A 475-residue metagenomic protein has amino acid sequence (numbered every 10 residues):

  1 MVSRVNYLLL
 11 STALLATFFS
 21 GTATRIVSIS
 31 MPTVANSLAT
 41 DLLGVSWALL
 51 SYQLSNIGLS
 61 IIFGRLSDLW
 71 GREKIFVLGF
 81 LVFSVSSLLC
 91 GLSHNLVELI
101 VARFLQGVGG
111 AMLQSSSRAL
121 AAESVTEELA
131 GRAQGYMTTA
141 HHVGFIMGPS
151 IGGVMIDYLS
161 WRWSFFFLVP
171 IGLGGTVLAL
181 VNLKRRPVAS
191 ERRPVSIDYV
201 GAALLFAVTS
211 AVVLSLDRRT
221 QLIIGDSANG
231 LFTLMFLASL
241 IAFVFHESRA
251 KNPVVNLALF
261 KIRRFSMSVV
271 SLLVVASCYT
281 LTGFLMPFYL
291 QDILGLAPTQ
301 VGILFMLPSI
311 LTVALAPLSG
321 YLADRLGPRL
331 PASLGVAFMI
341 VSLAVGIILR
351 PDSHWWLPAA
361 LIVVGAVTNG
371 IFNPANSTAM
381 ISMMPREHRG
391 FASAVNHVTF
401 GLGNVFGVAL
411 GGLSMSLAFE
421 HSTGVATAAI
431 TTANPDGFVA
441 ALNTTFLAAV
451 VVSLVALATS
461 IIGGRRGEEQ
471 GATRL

Functional and structural regions predicted by a protein language model:
M1-N182, L315, S319, L326 (+4 more regions): Transmembrane-helix bundle of Major Facilitator Superfamily
M1-V5, V188-R193, T432-A433, I461-L475: Intrinsic disorder in cytosolic terminal tails and internal cytosolic loops of multi-pass membrane transporters
R4, T40-L43, K74, H94 (+7 more regions): Juxtamembrane loop-transmembrane helix junctions in multi-pass integral membrane proteins, especially the extracellular
Y7-T22, V27-I29, A48, F167 (+4 more regions): 12-transmembrane solute porter fold
M31, G144-I156, V212, L216 (+2 more regions): Small-residue (Gly/Pro/Ala) motifs that create kinks and tight helix-helix packing interfaces
N36, L214-G225, Q291-L296, P351-S353 (+1 more regions): Membrane-interface helix termini and inter-helical loops of multi-pass transporters
L69, N95, D157-Y158, L180-A189 (+9 more regions): Transmembrane helix-loop junctions in multipass membrane proteins, especially transporters and channels
Y158-S271, L304: Hydrophobic transmembrane-helix bundles of small-molecule transporters
